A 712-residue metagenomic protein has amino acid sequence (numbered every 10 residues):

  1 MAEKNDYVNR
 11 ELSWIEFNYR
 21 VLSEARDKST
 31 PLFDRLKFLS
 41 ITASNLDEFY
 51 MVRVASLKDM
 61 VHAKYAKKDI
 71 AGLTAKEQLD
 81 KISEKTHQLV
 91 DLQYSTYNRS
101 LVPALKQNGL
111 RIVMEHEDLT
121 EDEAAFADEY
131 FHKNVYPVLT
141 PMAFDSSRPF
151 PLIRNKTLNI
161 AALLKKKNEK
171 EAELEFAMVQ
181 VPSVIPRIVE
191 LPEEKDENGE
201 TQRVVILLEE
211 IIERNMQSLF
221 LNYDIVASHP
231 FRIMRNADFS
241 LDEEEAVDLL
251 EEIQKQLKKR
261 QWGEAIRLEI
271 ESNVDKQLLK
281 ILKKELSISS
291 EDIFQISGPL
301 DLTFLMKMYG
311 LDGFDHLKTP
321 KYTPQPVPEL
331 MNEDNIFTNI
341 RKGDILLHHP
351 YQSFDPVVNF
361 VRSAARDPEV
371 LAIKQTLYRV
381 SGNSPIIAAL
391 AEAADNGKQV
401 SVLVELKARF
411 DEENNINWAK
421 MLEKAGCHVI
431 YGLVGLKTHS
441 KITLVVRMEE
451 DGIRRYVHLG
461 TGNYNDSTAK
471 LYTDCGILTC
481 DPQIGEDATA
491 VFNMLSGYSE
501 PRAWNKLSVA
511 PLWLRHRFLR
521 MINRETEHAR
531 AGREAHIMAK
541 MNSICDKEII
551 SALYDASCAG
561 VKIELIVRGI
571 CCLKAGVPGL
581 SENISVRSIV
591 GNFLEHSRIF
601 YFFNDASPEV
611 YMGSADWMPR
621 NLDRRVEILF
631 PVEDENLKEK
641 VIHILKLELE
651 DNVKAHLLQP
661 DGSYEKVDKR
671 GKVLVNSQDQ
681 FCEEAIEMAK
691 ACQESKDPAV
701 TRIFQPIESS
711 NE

Functional and structural regions predicted by a protein language model:
M1-I537, D555, A559, C571-E712: N-terminal localization/anchoring segments of enzymes in phospholipid and broader phosphate metabolism
N542: Cofactor-pocket helix-loop regions in the catalytic cores of large enzyme subunits
K547-I550, Y554: Glycine/threonine-rich ATP-lid/beta-loop region of ATP-binding domains
K562-I566: Hydrophobic alpha/beta core scaffold segments
